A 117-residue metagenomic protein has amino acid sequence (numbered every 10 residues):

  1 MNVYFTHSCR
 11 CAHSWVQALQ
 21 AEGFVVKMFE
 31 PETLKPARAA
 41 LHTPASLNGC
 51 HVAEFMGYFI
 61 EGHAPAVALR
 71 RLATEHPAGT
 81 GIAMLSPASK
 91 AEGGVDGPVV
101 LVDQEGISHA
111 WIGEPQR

Functional and structural regions predicted by a protein language model:
M1-E22: Local sequence-structure signature of Cys/Sec-based thiol-disulfide redox active-site neighborhoods
F5-S8, K27, H42: Charged, low-complexity surface patches
R10, K35, A91: Flexible, glycine-rich phosphate/dinucleotide-binding loops and adjacent beta-alpha linkers at cofactor/substrate
W15, T33, P65-L69: Stable alpha-helical elements in mature extracytoplasmic
V16-P36: Conserved helix-turn-beta segment immediately C-terminal to the redox Cys motif in thioredoxin-like folds
A40-R117: Thiol/selenol-based redox catalytic cores and closely related redox-interacting motifs
